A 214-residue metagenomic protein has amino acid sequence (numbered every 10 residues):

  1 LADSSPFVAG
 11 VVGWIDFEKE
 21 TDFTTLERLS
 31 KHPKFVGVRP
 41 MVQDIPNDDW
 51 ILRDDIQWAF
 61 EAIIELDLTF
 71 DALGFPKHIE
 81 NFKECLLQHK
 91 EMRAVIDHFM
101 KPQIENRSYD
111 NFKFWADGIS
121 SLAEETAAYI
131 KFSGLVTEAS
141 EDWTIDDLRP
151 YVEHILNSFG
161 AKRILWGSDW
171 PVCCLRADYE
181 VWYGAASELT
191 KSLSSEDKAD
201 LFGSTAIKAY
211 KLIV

Functional and structural regions predicted by a protein language model:
L1-E20, E153-L156: Metal-cofactor-binding active-site regions of metalloenzymes
F7-D16, V36-Q43, L68-F70: Divalent metal-dependent hydrolysis catalytic cores, especially in the metallo-beta-lactamase
V11, V38, I63, I130 (+3 more regions): Conserved, mostly hydrophobic/aromatic
I15-E20, D44, G74-I79: Short beta->alpha connector loops
K19-L29, D54-D55, W115: Short, acidic/polar
V36, W50-L165: Catalytic pocket-lining loop regions of alpha/beta-barrel enzymes, especially the amidohydrolase/enolase/GH5 lineages
Q43, K101, V172: Short, glycine/acidic-enriched loop or turn micro-motifs at the edges of active sites
E153-H154, S158-L165, C174-V214: Mid-to-C-terminal alpha-helical segments outside catalytic/metal-binding sites
